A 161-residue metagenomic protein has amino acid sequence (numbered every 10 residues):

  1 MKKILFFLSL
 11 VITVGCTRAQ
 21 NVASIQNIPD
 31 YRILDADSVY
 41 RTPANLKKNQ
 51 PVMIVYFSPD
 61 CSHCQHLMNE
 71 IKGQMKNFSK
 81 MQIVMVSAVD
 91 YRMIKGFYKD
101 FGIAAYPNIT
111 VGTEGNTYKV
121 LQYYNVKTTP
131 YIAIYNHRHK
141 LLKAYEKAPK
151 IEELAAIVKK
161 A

Functional and structural regions predicted by a protein language model:
M1-I25, A161: Bacterial Sec-dependent N-terminal signal peptides
N27, Q50, K127-T129: Short, small/polar residue-rich loop motifs at catalytic or cofactor-binding pockets
Y31-P51: A short beta-strand-turn-helix
A44-Q65, I71: Short active-site neighborhood of thiol/selenol oxidoreductases, capturing the structured segment around
Q65-I103, Y118-V120: Structural microenvironment flanking redox-active thiols in thiol-disulfide oxidoreductases
F101-T129, A133: Short, internal strand/loop/helix patches that form the active-site neighborhood or redox-interaction surface
T128, N136-A161: Thiol-/selenol-based redox modules, centered on thioredoxin-like and closely related oxidoreductase domains
